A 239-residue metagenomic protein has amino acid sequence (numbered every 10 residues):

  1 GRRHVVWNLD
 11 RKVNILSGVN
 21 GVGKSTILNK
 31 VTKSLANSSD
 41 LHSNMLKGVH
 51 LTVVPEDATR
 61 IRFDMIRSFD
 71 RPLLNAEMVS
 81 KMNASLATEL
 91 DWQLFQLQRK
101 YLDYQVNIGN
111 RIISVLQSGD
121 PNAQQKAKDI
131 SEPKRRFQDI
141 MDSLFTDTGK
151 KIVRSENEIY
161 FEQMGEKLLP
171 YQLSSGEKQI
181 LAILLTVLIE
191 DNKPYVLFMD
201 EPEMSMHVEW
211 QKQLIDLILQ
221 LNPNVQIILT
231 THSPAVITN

Functional and structural regions predicted by a protein language model:
G1, V6-N8, N29-S175: Phosphate-coordinating catalytic segments in nucleotide- and nucleic-acid-processing enzymes
G1-S38, R154-N239: Switch/communication elements of ASCE P-loop NTPase nucleotide-binding domains
